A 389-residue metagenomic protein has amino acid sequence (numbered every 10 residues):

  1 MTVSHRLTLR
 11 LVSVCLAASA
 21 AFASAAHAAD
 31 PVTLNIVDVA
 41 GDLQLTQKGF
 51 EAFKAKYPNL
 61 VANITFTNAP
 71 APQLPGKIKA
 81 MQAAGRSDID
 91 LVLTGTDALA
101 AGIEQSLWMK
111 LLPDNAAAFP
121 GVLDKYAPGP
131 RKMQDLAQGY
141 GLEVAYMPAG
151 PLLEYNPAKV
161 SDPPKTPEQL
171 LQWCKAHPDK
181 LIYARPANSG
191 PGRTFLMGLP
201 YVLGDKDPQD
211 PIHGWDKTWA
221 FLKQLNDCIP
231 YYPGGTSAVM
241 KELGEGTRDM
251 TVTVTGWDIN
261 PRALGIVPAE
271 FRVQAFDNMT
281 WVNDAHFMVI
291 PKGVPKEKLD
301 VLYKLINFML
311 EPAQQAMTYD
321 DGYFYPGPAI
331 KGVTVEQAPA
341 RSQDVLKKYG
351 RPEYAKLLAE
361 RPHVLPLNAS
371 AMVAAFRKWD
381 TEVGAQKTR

Functional and structural regions predicted by a protein language model:
A29-A101, K241: Early extracytoplasmic/lumenal segment of secretory-pathway proteins
V39-Q47, T67-P72, T94-A238: Extracytoplasmic ligand-binding site segments that recognize negatively charged/polar headgroups
G85-L93, Y232, D249-V254: Paired acidic/hydrophobic, glycine-rich loop segments that form the ligand-binding mouth/hinge of periplasmic-binding
L99-A101, M250-A269: A ligand-binding cleft/hinge motif common to bilobed small-molecule-binding domains
L152-K159, P200-V202, A285-K298, M317-T318: A bilobed periplasmic-binding-protein/Venus flytrap-type ligand-binding module shared by bacterial periplasmic
W219-L225, P233, P268-K292: Periplasmic-binding protein-like
M288-L358: Mature extracytoplasmic/periplasmic domains
P352-R389: Conserved C-terminal helix/tail region of periplasmic/extracytoplasmic solute-binding proteins
